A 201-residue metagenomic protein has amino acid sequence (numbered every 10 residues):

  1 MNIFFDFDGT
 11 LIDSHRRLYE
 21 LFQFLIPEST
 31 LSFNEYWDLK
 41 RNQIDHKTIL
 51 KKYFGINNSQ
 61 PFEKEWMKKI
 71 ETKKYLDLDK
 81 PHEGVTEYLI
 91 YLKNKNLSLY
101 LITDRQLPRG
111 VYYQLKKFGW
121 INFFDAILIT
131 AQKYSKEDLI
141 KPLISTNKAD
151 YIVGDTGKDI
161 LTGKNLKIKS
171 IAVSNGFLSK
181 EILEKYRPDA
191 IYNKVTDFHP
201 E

Functional and structural regions predicted by a protein language model:
M1, Y112-E201: Asp-based, Mg2+/Mn2+-dependent phosphohydrolase catalytic module
N2-E87: N-terminal helical cap/lid subdomain that shapes the substrate entry/recognition surface in HAD-like hydrolases
T10, R17, L107, K158 (+1 more regions): Conserved Rossmann-like nucleotide-cofactor binding loop
H15-E20, K47, P108-Y112, E137 (+1 more regions): Short, surface-exposed alpha-helical segments at coil->helix boundaries
Y75-K80, D104-Q106, I129-Q132, S170: Short, flexible loop segments at the rims of nucleotide/cofactor-binding pockets, characterized by
V85-L115, T130: Substrate-recognition element of Asp-dependent hydrolases with the DxDx(T/V) motif
